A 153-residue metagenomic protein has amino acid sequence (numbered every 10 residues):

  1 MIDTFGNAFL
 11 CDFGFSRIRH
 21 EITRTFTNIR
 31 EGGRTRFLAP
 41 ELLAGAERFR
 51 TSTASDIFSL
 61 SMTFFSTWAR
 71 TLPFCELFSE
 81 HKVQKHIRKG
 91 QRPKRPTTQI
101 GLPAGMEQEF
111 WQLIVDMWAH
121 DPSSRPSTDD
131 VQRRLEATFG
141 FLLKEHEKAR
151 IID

Functional and structural regions predicted by a protein language model:
M1-T35: Activation segment/activation loop of eukaryotic-type protein kinase catalytic domains
R34-E47: Protein kinase subdomain VIII
D56: Conserved catalytic-loop aspartate of Hanks-type protein kinases
A69-P73: Structural helix C-cap motif within protein kinase domains
A104-M117: Conserved C-terminal C-lobe helix
W118-D130: A conserved short helix/loop substructure at the end of the activation segment of eukaryotic-like protein kinase domains
L143-D153: Regulatory extensions appended to serine/threonine kinase catalytic cores
